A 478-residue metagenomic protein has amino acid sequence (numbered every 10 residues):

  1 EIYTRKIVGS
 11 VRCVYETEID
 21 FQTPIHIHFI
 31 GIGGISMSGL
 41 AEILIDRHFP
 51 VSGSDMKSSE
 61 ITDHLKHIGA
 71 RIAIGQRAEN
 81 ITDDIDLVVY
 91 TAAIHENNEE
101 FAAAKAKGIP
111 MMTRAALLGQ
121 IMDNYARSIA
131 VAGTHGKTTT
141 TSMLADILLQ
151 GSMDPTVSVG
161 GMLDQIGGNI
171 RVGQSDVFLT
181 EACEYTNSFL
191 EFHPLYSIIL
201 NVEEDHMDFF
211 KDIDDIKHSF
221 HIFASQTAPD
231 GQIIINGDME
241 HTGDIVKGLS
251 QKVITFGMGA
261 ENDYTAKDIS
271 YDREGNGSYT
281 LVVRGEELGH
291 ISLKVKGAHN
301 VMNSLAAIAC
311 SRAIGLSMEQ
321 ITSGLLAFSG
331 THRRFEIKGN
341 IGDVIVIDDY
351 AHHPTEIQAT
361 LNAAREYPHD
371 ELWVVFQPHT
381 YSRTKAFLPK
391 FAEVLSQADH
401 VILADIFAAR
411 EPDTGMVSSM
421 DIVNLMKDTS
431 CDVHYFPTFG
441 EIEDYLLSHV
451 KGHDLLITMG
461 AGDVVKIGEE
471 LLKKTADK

Functional and structural regions predicted by a protein language model:
E1-Y15: Short, small-residue-biased leader/transition segments that mark boundaries at the very start of proteins
I19-H28, S36, L40-R47, Y125 (+3 more regions): Nucleotide phosphate-binding/pyrophosphate-handling subdomain across enzymes that bind or process nucleotide phosphates
D20, I43-F49, K66, E79-D83 (+5 more regions): Phosphate-binding loop of NTP-binding sites
H28-I32, M459: Conserved N-terminal Rossmann-fold NAD(P)-binding element of oxidoreductases
F49-H64: NAD(P)-binding Rossmann-fold cofactor-contacting core
S54-D55, A73-Q76, M112-G119, S158-G161 (+4 more regions): Beta-strand->loop->alpha-helix junctions that form or flank phosphate-binding loops in nucleotide-handling enzymes
D83-L87, D176, G452-D454: Short acidic/histidine-rich motifs immediately flanking catalytic phosphotransfer sites in two-component signaling
A392-G452: C-terminal helical cap/extension that packs against the catalytic core of soluble nucleotide-cofactor enzymes
